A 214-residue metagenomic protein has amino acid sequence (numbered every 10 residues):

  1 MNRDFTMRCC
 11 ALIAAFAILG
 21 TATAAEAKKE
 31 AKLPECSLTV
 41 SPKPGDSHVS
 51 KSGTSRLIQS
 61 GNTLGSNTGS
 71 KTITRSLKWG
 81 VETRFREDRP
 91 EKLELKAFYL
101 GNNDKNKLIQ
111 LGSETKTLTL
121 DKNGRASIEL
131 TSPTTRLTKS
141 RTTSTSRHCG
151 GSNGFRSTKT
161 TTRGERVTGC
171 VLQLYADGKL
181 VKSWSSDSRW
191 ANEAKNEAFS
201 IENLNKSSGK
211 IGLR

Functional and structural regions predicted by a protein language model:
C9-G20: Bacterial N-terminal signal peptides
G20-A27: Sec/Tat signal peptide C-region and signal peptidase I cleavage site
A27-T74: Low-complexity, acidic Ser/Thr/Pro/Gly-rich terminal tails and inter-domain linkers that flank the onset of structured
S66-E82, P90, S132-T134, T145-S146 (+1 more regions): Contiguous beta-strand segments within globular domains
R84-L93, K107-L108: A short beta-turn/strand-edge loop motif at beta-sheet boundaries
K96-F98, S144-D187: Internal, hydrophobic beta-strand segments that form the core of beta-sheet-rich folds
K107-G150: Intrinsically disordered, low-complexity Pro/Gly/Ser/Thr-rich segments with frequent PxxP/GP/PP motifs and embedded
G112-T119, R166-R214: Short beta-strand elements
